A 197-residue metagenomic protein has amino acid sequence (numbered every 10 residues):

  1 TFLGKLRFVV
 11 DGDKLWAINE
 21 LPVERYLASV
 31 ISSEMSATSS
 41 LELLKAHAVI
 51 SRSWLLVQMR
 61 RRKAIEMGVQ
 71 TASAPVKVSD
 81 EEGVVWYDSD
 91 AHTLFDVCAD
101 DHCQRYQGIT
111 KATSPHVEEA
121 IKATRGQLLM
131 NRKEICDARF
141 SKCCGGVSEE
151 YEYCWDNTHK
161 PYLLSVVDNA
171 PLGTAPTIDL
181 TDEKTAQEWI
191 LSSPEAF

Functional and structural regions predicted by a protein language model:
T1-F197: Conserved, single-site charged/polar hotspot
